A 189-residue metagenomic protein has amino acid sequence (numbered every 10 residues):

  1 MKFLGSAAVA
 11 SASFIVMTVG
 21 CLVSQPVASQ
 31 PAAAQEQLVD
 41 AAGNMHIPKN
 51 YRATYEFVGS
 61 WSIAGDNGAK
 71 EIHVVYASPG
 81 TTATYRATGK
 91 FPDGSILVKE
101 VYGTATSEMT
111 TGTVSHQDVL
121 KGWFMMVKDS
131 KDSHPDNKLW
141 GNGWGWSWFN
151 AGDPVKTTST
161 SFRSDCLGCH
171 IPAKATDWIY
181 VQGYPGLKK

Functional and structural regions predicted by a protein language model:
M1-S6: Positively charged n-region of N-terminal signal peptides that target proteins for export
A10-C21: Bacterial N-terminal signal peptides
C21-A32: Signal peptide processing junction and immediate N-terminal pro/mature segment of secreted/exported proteins
Q30-Q35, V39-D40, I47-E56, S60 (+4 more regions): Sequence context surrounding c-type heme c attachment/ligation sites in exported
H46-P48, Y76-A77: Short acidic/polar alpha-helix capping motifs at helix-coil junctions
E71-A87, E108-T111: N-terminal post-signal-peptidase region of extra-cytosolic proteins
